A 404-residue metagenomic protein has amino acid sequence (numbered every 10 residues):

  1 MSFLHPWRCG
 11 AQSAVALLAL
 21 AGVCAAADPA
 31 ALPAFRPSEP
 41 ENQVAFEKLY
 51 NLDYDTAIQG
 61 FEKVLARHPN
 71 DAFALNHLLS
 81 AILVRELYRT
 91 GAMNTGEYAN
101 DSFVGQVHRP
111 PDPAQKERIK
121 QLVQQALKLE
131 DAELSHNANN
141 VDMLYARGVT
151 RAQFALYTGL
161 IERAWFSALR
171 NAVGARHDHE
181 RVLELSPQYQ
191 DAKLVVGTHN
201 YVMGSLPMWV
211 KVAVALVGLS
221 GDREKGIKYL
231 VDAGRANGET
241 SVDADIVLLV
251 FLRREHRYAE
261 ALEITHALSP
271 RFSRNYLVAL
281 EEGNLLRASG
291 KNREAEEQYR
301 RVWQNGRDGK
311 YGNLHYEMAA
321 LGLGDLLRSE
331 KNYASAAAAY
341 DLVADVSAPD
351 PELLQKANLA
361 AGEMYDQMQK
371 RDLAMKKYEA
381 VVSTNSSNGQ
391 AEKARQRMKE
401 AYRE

Functional and structural regions predicted by a protein language model:
P29-E41, K48-G60, N70, A81-N139 (+6 more regions): Short coil/linker segments at helix-helix boundaries
E39, F73, D142, V149 (+8 more regions): Start-of-helix register in tetratricopeptide repeats
Q43, H77, V84, A146 (+8 more regions): "A position-specific structural signal for the A-helix of alpha-solenoid helical repeats
R67-D71, H136-N137, L185-S186, N237-E239 (+4 more regions): Short solvent-exposed coil/turn linkers within tandem alpha-helical repeat scaffolds
R235, E239, Q367, R371-E404: Terminal, low-structured helical/coil segments at or just beyond the last alpha-helical repeat
S241-R254, N284-R293, R300-L354: Alpha-helical adaptor scaffolds
